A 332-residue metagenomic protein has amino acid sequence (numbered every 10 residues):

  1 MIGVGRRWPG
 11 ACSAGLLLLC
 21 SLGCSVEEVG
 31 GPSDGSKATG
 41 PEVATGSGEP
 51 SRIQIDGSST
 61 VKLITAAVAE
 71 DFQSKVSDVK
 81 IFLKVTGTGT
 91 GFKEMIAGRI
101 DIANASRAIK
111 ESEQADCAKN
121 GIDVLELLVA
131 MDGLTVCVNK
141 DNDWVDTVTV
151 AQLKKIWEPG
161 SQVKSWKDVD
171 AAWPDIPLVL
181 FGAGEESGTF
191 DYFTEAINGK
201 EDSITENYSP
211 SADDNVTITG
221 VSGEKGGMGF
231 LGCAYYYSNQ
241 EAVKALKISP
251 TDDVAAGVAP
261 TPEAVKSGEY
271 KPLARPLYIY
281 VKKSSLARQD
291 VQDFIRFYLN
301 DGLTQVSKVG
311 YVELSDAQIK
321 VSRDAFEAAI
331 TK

Functional and structural regions predicted by a protein language model:
M1-C12: Bacterial N-terminal signal peptides that target proteins for export
S13-L18: Hydrophobic helical h-region of N-terminal Sec-dependent signal peptides in bacterial secretory/periplasmic proteins
C20-G23: C-terminal motif of bacterial Sec signal peptides marking the signal peptidase cleavage site
S25-K332: Flexible loop/hinge segments at secondary-structure junctions
